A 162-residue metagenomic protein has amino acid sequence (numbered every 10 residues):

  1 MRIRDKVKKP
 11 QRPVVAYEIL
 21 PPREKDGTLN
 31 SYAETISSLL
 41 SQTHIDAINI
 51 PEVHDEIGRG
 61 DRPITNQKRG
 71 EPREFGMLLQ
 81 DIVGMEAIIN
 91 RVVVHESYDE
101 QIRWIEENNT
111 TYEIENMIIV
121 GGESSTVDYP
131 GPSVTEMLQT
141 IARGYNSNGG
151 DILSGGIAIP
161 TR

Functional and structural regions predicted by a protein language model:
M1-Y17, G150: N-terminal amphipathic alpha-helix/helix-capping segment at the start of soluble metabolic enzymes
P13-I19, D46-I50, A87-R91, M117-I119 (+1 more regions): Hydrophobic faces of well-ordered beta-strands that scaffold small-molecule active sites in alpha/beta enzyme cores
I19-R23, E52-E56, V93-E96, G121-S125 (+1 more regions): Active-site-proximal loop/turn and secondary-structure-junction residues that shape catalytic pockets, frequently
E24, I45-P72, G122-Y129: Glycine-rich, proline-tolerant flexible connector loops at the mouths of alpha/beta enzymes
D26-E34, V93-E107: Glycine-rich anion/phosphate-binding loops
D26-G27, A33-S41, G121, P130-R162: Active-site pocket-lining/capping segments in soluble small-molecule metabolic enzymes
D61-I89, P132-I157: Alpha-helix-loop-beta-strand connector modules within alpha/beta enzyme cores
Y98-T140: Flexible, glycine-rich active-site loops centered on histidine and acidic residues that chelate a metal or position
